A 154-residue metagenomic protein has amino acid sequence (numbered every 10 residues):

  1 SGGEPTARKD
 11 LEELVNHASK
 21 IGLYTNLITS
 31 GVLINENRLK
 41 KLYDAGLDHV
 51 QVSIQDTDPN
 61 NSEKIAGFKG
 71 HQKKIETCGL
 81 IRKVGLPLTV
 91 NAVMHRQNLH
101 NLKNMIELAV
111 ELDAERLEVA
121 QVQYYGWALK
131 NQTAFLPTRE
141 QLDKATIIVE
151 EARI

Functional and structural regions predicted by a protein language model:
S1-P59: Conserved SAM/AdoMet-binding glycine-rich loop
Y24, K40, D44-A45, H49 (+1 more regions): Radical SAM enzyme [4Fe-4S]-AdoMet core and its adjacent flexible, acidic and glycine-rich loops/tails across
